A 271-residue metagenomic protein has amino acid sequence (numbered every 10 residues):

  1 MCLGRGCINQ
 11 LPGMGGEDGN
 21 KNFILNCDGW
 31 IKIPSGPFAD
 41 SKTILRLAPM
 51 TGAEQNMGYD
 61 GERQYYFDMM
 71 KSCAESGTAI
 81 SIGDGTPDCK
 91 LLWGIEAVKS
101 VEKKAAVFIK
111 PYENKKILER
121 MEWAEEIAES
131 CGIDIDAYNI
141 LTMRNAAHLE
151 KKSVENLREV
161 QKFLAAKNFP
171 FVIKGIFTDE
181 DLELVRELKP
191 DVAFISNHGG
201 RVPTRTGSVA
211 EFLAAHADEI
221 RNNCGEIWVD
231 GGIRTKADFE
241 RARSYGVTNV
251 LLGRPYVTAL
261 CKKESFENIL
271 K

Functional and structural regions predicted by a protein language model:
M1-E113: N-terminal capping/small domains of soluble enzymes
T43-P49, T78-G83, K103-I109, C131-I133 (+4 more regions): Hydrophobic faces of well-ordered beta-strands that scaffold small-molecule active sites in alpha/beta enzyme cores
M50-G52, G85-P87, F108-N114, D136-Y138 (+4 more regions): Active-site beta-loop-alpha junctions enriched in small/polar residues
P87-C89, Y138-T142, A147-E150, D179-D181 (+3 more regions): Short, small-residue-enriched loops and turns at beta-alpha junctions that line or gate enzyme active sites
A97-V107, K151-F171, T204-G231, L270-K271: Alpha-helix-loop-beta-strand connector modules within alpha/beta enzyme cores
K115-T178: Metal-dependent enolase-superfamily TIM-barrel catalytic cores that perform enediolate-based chemistry
K116-E125, F177-P190, A215-V229, I233-N249: Catalytic cores of alpha/beta
A137, L188-S208, F239-N268: Glycine-rich phosphate-binding active-site loops on the catalytic face of alpha/beta enzymes
